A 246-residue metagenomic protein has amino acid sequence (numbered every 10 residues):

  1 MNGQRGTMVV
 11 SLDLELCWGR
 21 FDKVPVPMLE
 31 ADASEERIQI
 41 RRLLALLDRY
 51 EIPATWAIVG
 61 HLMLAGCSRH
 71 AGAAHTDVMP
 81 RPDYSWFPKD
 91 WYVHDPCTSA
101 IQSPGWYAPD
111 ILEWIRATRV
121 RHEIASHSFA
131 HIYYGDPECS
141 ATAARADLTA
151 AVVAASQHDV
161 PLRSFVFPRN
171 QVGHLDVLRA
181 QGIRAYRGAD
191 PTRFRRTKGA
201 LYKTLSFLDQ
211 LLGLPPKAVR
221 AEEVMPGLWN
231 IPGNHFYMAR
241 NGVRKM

Functional and structural regions predicted by a protein language model:
M1-S164, R169-I231, M246: Catalytic alpha-helical scaffold of carbohydrate-active enzymes acting on polysaccharides/glycoconjugates
I231-G242: Positively charged, amphipathic and often flexible ligand-engagement surfaces
